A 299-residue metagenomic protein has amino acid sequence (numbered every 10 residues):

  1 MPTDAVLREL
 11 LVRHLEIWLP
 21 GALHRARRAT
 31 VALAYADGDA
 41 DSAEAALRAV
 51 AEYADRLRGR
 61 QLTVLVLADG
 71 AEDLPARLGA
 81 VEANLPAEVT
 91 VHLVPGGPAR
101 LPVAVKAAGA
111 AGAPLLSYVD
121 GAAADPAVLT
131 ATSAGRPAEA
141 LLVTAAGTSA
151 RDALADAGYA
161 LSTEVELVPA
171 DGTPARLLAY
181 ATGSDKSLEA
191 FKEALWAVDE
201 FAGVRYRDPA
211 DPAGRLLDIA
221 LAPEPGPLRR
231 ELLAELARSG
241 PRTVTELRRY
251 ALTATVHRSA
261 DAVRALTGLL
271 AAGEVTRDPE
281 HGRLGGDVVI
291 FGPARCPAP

Functional and structural regions predicted by a protein language model:
M1-D4, A32-D41, E82-L93, L217-L221: Acidic/glycine-enriched edge-of-secondary-structure segments
M1-R60, A68, V244-T245, V256-V275 (+4 more regions): S-adenosyl-L-methionine
L10, A49, R77, S149-D156: Amphipathic alpha-helical segments that form well-ordered structural scaffolds and often line/cohere around active
A29-A32, R60-L67, V89-H92, A113-S117 (+1 more regions): Hydrophobic beta-strand segments of well-ordered beta-sheets in folded domains
A34-G38, L67-A71, G96-P98, Y118-A123 (+1 more regions): Structural motif
A40-L47, D73-G79, D125-L129, K192: A short acidic (Asp/Glu
G70-A113: S-adenosyl-L-methionine
P102, K106-L115, A122-P279, G285-R295: Class I S-adenosyl-L-methionine
